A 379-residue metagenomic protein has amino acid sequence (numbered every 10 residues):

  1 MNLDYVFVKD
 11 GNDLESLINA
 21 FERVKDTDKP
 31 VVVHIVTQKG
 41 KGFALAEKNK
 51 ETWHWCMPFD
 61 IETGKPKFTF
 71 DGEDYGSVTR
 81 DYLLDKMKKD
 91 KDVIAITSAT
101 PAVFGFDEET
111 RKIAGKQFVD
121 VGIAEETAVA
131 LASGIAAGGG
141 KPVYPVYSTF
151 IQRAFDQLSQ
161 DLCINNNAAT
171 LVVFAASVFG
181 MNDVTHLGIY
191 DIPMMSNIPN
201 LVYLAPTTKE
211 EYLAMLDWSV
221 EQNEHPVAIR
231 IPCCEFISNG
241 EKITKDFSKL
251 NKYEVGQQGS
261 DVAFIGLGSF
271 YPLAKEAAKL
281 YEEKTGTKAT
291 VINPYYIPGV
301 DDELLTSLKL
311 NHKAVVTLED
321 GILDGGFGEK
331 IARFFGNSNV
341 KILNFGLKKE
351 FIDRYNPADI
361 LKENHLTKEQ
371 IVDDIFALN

Functional and structural regions predicted by a protein language model:
M1-T52, C56, P66-Y82, K86-I113 (+6 more regions): Thiamine diphosphate
A20-F21, Q157, M215-L216: Short beta-alpha junctions and helix-cap segments that line functional grooves
P58-D60, S196-E241: Helix-enriched interaction subdomains in cytosolic or periplasmic regions, typified by TIR/SEFIR signaling/NADase cores
A95, F118, T127-I135, G140-P145 (+2 more regions): Extended, hydrophobic alpha-helical segments in both membrane/secreted and soluble proteins
L131-I135, D161, M194, W218 (+1 more regions): Hydrophobic/aromatic ligand-binding patch that stacks against planar heteroaromatic rings of cofactors or nucleotides
I189-Y190, I198: Short, solvent-exposed loop/turn segments at the edges of secondary structure
